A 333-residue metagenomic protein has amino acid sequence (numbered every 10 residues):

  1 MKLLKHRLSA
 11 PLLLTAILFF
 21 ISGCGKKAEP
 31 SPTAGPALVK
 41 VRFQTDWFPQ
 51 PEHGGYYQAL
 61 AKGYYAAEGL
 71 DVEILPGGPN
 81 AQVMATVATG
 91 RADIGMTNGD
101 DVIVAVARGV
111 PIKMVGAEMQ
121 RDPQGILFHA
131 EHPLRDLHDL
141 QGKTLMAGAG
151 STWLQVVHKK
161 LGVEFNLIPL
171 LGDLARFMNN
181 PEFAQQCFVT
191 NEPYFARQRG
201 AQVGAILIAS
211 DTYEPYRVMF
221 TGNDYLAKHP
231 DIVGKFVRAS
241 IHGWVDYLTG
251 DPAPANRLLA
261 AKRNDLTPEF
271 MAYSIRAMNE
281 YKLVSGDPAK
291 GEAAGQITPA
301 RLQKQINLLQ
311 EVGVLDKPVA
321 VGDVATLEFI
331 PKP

Functional and structural regions predicted by a protein language model:
K2-L12: Bacterial N-terminal signal peptides that target proteins for export
P11-F20: Bacterial N-terminal signal peptides
C24-K27: Bacterial signal peptide processing site
S31-L170, L174-C187, I206-L207: Short, glycine-/small- and polar/acidic-enriched structural segments that line small-molecule recognition paths
A59-G63, E68, T86, G90 (+11 more regions): Structured segments of extracytoplasmic/periplasmic soluble domains in secreted or envelope-associated proteins
D100, H132, G172-T267: Pocket-lining segment of extracytoplasmic ligand-binding domains
A227-V314: Secondary-structure end/capping motifs
L302-P333: Conserved C-terminal helix/tail region of periplasmic/extracytoplasmic solute-binding proteins
